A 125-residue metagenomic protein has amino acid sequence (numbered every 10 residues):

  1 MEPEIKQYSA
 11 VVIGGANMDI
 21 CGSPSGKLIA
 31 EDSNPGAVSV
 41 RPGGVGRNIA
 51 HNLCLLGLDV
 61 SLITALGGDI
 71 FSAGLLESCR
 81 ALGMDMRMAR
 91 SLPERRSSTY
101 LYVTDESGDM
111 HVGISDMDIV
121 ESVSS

Functional and structural regions predicted by a protein language model:
M1-A65, I70-G74, R80-M84: Glycine-rich phosphate/adenosyl-contacting loop at the front of the ribokinase-like
A30-D32, L55-S125: Conserved N-terminal subdomain of the carbohydrate kinase-like
